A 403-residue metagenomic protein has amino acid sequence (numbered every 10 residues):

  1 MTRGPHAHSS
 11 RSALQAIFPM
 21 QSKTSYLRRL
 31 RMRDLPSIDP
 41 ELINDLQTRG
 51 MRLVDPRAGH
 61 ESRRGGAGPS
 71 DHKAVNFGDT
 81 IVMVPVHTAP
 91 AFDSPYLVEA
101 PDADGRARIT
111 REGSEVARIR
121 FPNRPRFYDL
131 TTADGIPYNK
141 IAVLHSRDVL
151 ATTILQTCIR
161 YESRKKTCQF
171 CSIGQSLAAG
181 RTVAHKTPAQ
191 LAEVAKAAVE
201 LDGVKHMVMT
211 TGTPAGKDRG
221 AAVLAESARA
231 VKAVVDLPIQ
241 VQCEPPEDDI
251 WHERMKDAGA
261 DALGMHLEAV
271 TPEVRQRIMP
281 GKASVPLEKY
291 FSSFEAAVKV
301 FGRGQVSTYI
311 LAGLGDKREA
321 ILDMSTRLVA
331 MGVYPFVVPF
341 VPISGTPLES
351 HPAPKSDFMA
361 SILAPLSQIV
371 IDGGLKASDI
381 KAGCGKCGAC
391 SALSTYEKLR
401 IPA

Functional and structural regions predicted by a protein language model:
T2-E112, V300, L322-A403: Auxiliary Fe-S-binding modules of radical SAM enzymes
I81-Q169, I173-V183, K381-A403: N-terminal [4Fe-4S]-dependent radical SAM core
A103-V116, K140-C158, H206-R219, E273-S293 (+2 more regions): Short N-terminal secondary-structure initiator segments
P122-F127, A133-P137, T187, V223 (+3 more regions): Secondary-structure junction/capping motif
T182-E193: Glycine-rich anion/phosphate-binding loops
A192, K196-L201, H206, T210-H351 (+2 more regions): Conserved AdoMet/S-adenosylmethionine-binding subsite of the radical SAM
